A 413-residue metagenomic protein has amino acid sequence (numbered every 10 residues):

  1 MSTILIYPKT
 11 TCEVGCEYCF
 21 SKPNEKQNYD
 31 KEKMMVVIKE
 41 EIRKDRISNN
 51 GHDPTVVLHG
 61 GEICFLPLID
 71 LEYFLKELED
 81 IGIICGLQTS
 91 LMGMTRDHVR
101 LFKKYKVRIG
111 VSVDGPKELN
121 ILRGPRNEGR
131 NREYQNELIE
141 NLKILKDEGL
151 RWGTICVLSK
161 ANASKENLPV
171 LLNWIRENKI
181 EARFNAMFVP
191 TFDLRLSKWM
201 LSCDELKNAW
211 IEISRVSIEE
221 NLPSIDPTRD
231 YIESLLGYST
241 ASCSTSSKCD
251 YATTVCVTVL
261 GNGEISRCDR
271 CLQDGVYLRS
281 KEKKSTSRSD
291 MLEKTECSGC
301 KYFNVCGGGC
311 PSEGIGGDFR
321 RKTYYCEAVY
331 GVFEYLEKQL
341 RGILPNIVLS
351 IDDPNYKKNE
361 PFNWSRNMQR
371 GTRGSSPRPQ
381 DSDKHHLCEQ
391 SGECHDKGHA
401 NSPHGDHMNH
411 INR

Functional and structural regions predicted by a protein language model:
S2-V36: Canonical Radical SAM [4Fe-4S] cluster-binding loop centered on the CxxxCxxC motif and its immediate flanking residues
I4, K39-V57, L66-M187: Radical SAM/AdoMet-radical enzyme domain recognition
V14-Y18, K117-I121, T191-R195: Short acidic/His/Gly/Ser-rich catalytic and metal-binding motifs that mark active-site loops of diverse hydrolases
C16, P67, N120, D269 (+1 more regions): Activation segment
K26-V37, D318-A328: Non-heme iron-sulfur electron-transfer modules
N28-Y29, R123-I139, K143-A252, V257-N262: Radical SAM enzyme [4Fe-4S]-AdoMet core and its adjacent flexible, acidic and glycine-rich loops/tails across
G61-E62: Active-site neighborhood of divalent metal-dependent phosphoester/pyrophosphate hydrolases
E264-I265, D269-H399, P403-R413: Flexible mid-to-C-terminal extensions adjoining Fe-S/redox cofactors in radical SAM and related proteins
